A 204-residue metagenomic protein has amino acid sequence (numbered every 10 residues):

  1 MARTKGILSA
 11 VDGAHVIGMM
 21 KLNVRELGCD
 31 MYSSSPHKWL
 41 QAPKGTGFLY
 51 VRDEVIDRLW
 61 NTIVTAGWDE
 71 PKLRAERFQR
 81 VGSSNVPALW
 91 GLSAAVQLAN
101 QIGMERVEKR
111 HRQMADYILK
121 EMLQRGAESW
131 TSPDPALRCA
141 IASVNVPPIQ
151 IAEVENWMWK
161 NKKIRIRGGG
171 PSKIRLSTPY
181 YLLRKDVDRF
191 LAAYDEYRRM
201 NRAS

Functional and structural regions predicted by a protein language model:
M1-D30: Catalytic PLP-binding core of fold-type I/II PLP enzymes
S9-A10, S129, R165-I166: Hydrophobic beta-strand scaffold residues
L27-W68: Active-site PLP attachment segment
I63-Q79: The feature captures the short pre-catalytic strand/loop hairpin that immediately precedes and shapes the active-site
A75-K120: Structural signature of PLP-dependent enzymes
R112-D116, R125-N161: Conserved PLP-binding catalytic core of the aspartate aminotransferase-like
Q150-A152, N156-S204: PLP-dependent enzyme catalytic core of the Aspartate aminotransferase-like
